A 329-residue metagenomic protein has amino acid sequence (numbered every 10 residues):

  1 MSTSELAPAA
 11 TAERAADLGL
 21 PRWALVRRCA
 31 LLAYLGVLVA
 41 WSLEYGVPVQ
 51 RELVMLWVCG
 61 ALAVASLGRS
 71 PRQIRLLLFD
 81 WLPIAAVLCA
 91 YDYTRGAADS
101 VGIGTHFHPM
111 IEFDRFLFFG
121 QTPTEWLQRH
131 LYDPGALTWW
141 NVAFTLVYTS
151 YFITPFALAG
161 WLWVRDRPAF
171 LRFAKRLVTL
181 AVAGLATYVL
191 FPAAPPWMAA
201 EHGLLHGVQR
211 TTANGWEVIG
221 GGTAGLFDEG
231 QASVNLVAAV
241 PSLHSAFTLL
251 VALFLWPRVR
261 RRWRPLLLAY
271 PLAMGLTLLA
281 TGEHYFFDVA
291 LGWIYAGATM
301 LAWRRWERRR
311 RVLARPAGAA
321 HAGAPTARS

Functional and structural regions predicted by a protein language model:
S2-L56, I74-F156, R328: N-terminal transmembrane-helix/juxtamembrane module of multi-pass inner/ER membrane proteins
L20, L67-F79, L162-R172, V259-R261: Membrane-interface helix-boundary motifs at transmembrane edges
Y34-L43, V87-Y93, A181-V189, A269-A280: Aromatic-anchored segments of alpha-helical transmembrane domains
F79-A85, P155-F191, P196-H206: Interfacial segments of alpha-helical transmembrane regions
A157-V164, S245-W263, I294-R305: Membrane-interfacial alpha-helical segments at the cytosolic side of multi-pass membrane proteins
T187-R258: Membrane-interfacial catalytic/cofactor-binding modules of polytopic membrane enzymes
P195-A200, A239, A273-T299: Interfacial helix-loop-helix junctions of multi-pass membrane proteins
A302-S329: Membrane-proximal cytoplasmic C-terminal regulatory module of class A 7TM GPCRs
